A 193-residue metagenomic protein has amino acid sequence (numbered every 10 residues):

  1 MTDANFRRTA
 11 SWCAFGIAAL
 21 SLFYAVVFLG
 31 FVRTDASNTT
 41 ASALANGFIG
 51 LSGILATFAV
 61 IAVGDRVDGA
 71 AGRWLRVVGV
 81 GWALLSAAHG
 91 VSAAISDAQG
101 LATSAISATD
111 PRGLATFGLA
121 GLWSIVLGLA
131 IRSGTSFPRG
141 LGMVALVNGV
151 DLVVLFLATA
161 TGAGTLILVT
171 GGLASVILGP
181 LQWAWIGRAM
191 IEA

Functional and structural regions predicted by a protein language model:
M1-A193: Hydrophobic, aromatic-enriched alpha-helical segments typical of multi-pass transmembrane helices
